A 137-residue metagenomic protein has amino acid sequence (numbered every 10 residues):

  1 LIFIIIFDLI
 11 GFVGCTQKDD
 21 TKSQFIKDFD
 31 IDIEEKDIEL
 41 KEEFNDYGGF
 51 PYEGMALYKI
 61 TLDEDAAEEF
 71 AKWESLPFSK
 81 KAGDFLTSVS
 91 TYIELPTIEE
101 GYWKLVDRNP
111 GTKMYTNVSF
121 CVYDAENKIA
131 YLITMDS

Functional and structural regions predicted by a protein language model:
L1-V13: Sec-dependent bacterial lipoprotein signal peptides
I4-F7, S23, E94: Exposed boundary/loop context
I6, G49-P51, T112, Y123: Sterically constrained small-residue positions within well-ordered secondary structures of folded domains
L9-F12, D46-Y47, E99, N109: Intrinsically disordered, low-complexity segments enriched in small/polar residues
F12-S75: N-terminal export/targeting and maturation segments
E74-S137: Extracytoplasmic electrostatic interaction patches
